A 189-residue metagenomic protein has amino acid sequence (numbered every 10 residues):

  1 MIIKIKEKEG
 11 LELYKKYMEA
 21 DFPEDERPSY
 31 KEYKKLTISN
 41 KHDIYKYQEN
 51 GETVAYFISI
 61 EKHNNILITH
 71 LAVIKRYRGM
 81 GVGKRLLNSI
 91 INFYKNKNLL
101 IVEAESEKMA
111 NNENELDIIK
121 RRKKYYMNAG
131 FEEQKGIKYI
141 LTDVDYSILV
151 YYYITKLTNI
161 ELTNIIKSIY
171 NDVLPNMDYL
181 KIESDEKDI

Functional and structural regions predicted by a protein language model:
M1-Y30, I165, D172-D188: Short amphipathic alpha-helix that is part of the acyltransferase structural core
K15, P23-K75: A conserved beta-strand-loop-helix scaffold within acyl/acetyltransferase catalytic domains
K46, L100-E103, E133-K135: A structural signal for short, well-ordered beta-strand segments and their strand-loop junctions that often border
L71-R78, S106-K108: A short, internal acetyl-CoA/4′-phosphopantetheine-binding micro-motif in the GNAT/acyltransferase core
G79-K95: Conserved acetyl-CoA-binding loop-helix of GNAT-fold acetyltransferases
Y94-I118: Conserved GNAT acetyl-CoA-binding A-motif
I119, E132, K138-I189: C-terminal "cap" of GNAT-fold acetyltransferases
R122, M127-Q134: Conserved acetyl-CoA-binding loop of GNAT-fold acetyltransferases
